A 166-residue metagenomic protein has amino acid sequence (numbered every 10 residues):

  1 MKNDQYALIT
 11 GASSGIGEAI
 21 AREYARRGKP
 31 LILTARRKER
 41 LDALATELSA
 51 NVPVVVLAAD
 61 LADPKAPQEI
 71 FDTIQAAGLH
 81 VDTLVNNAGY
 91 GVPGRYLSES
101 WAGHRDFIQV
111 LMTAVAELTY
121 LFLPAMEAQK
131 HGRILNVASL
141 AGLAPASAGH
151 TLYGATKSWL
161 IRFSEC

Functional and structural regions predicted by a protein language model:
S13-S14: Conserved glycine-rich cofactor-binding loop
R27-L44: Conserved glycine-rich Rossmann-like NAD(P)H-binding loop of the short-chain dehydrogenase/reductase
E39, A58-E69, W101: The beta1-alpha1 cofactor-binding region of Rossmann-like NAD(H)/NADP(H)-dependent oxidoreductases
N87-V92: Conserved NAD(P)H cofactor-binding loop of Rossmann-fold oxidoreductase domains
R95-I108: Substrate-binding pocket helix/loop in short-chain dehydrogenase/reductase
T119, T156: Active-site helix of classical SDR
S139: Residue(s) in the substrate-gating loop at a strand-loop-helix junction that position the organic substrate next
